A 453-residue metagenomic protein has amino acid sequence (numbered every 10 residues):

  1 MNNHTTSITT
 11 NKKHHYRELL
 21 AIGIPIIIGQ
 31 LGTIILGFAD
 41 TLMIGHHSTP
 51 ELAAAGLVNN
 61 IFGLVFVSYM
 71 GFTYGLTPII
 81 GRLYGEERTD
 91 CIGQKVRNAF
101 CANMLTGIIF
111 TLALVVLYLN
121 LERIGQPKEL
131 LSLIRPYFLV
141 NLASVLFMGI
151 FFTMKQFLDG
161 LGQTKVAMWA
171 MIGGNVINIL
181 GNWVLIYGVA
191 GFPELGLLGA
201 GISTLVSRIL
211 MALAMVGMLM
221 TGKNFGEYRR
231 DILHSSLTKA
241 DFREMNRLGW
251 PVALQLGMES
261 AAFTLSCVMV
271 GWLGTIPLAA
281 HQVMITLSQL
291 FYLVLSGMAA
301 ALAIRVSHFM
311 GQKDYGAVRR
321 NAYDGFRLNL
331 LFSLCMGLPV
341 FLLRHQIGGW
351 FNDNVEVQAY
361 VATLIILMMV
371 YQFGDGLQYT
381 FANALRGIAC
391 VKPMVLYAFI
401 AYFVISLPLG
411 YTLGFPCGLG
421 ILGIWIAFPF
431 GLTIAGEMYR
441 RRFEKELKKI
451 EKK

Functional and structural regions predicted by a protein language model:
M1-G23, I80-L146, F192-W250, V306-Y371 (+1 more regions): Short alpha-helical transmembrane segments in multi-pass integral membrane proteins
N11-L42, H46-H47, G63-G75, I79 (+5 more regions): N-terminal transmembrane alpha-helices
A21-D40, V140, G174, S207-M211 (+4 more regions): Transmembrane helical elements of multi-pass membrane transporters/channels
I24, I28, V58-I61, C101 (+16 more regions): Hydrophobic residues within alpha-helical transmembrane segments of multi-pass solute transporters/permease subunits
L31, I35-A53, L121-K128, V184-L197 (+4 more regions): Helix-terminus/linker motif at the lipid-water interface of multi-pass membrane proteins
T33, G37-D40, I44, F66-T73 (+16 more regions): Alpha-helical transmembrane segments and their lipid-water interface positions in multi-pass membrane proteins
L52-V115, M148-A167, C267, A280-R344 (+1 more regions): Small-residue-rich hydrophobic transmembrane alpha-helices
T73, T77, N141-D159, A167-N175 (+6 more regions): Short runs within selected transmembrane alpha-helices of multi-pass transporters and secretion channels
